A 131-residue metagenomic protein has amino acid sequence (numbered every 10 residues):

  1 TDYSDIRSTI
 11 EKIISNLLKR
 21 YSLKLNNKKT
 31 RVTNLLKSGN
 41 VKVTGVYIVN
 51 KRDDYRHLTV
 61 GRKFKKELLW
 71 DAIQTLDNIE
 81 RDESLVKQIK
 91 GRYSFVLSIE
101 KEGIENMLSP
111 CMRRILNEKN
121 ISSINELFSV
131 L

Functional and structural regions predicted by a protein language model:
Y3-L131: Right-hand nucleic-acid polymerase module
